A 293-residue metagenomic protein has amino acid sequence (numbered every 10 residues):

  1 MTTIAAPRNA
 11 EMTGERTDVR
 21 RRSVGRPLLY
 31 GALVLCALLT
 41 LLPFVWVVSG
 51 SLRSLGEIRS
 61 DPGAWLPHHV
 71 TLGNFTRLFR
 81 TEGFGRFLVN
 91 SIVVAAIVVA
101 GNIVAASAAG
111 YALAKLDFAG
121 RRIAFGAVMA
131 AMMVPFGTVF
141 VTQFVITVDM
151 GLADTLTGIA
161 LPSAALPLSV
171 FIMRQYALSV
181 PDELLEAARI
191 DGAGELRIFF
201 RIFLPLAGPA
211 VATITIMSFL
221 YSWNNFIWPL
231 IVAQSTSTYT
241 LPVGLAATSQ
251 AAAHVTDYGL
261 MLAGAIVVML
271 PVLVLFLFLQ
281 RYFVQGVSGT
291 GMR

Functional and structural regions predicted by a protein language model:
M1-R22: Short, Lys/Arg-rich, polar N-terminal cytosolic tail immediately upstream of the first transmembrane signal-anchor
R26-M292: A structural signal for multi-pass alpha-helical bundles of membrane permease subunits that mediate small-molecule
